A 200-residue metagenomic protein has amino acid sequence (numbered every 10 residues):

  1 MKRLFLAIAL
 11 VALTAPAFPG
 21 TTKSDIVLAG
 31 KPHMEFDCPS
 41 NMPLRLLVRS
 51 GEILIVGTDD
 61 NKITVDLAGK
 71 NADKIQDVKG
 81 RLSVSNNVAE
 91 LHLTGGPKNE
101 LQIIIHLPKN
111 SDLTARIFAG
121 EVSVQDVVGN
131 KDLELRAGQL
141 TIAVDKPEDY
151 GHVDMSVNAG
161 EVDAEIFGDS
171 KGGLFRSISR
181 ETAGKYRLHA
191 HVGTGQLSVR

Functional and structural regions predicted by a protein language model:
F5-A9, P16-V56, D60-K62, A72-D73 (+2 more regions): Short acidic/polar N-terminal linker immediately downstream of export determinants
D25-P39, V88, T94, Q125-R200: Short, surface-exposed interaction patches in beta-rich subdomains that mediate adhesion/assembly near membranes
H33-E35, E52-G57, V78-R81, Q102-H106 (+3 more regions): Short, T/G/N/S-enriched strand-turn elements that build extracellular solenoid repeat scaffolds
V48-S50, G57-N61, L67-N71, G95-P97 (+7 more regions): A mature extracytoplasmic/lumenal domain signature
K62-T64, S85-E90, D112-L113: Short, hydrophobic/aromatic-rich segments at coil-to-beta transitions
I63-D66, K70-D73, D77-V84: Acidic (E/D-rich), amphipathic helical modules within compact regulatory domains
V78-G96: A glycine-rich, hydrophobic loop/mini-helix early in the fold
